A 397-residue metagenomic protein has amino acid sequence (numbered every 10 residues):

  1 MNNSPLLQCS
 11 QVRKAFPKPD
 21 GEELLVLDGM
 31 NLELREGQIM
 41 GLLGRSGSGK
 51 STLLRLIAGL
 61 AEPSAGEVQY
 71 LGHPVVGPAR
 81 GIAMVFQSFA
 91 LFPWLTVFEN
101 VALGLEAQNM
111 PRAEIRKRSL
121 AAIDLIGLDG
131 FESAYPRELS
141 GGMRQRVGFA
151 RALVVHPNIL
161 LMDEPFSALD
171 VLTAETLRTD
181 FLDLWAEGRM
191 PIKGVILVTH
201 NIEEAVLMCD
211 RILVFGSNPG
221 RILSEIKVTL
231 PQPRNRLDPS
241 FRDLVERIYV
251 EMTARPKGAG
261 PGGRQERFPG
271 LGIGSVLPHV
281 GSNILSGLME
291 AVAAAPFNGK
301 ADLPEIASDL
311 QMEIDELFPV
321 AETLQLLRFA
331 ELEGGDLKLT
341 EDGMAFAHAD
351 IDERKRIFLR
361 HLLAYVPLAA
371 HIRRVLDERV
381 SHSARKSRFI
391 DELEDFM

Functional and structural regions predicted by a protein language model:
L43-R45: The feature captures the beta-strand-to-loop junction immediately N-terminal to the Walker
A58: Helix-to-loop junction immediately C-terminal to a conserved catalytic motif
G66-G77: Conserved ABC transporter NBD signature motif
V85, F149: Hydrophobic anchor residue at the start of the ABC signature
L95-A102: Short coil-to-helix segment of the ABC ATPase nucleotide-binding domain corresponding to the Q-loop/switch region
A102, E106, A113-F131, D180-D183: Conserved ABC ATPase "signature" region
A134-R137, V155: Conserved signature/switch motifs of ABC ATPase nucleotide-binding domains
